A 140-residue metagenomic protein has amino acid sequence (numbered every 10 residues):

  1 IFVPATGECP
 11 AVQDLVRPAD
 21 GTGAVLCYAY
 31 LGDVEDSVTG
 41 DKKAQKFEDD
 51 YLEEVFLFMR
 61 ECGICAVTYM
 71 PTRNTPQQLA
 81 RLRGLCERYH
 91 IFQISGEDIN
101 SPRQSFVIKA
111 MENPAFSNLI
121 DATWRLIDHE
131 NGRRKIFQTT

Functional and structural regions predicted by a protein language model:
I1-T140: Charged catalytic cores and adjacent phosphate/nucleic-acid-binding surfaces used for phosphate/nucleic-acid chemistry
